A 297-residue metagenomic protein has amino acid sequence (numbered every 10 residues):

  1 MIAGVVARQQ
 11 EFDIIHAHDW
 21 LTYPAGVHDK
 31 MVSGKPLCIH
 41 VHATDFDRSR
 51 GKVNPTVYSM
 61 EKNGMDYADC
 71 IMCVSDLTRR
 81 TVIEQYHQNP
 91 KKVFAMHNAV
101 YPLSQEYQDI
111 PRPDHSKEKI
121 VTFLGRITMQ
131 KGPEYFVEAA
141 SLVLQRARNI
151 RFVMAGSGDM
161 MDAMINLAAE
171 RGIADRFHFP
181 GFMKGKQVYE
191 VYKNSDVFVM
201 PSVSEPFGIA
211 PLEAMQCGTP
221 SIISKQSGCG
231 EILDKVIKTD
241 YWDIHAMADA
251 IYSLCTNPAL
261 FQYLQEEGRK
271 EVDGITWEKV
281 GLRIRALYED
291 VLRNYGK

Functional and structural regions predicted by a protein language model:
P36-C38, F46-N63, P102, E106: Nucleotide-sugar donor phosphate/pyrophosphate-binding loop at the beta->alpha transition of glycosyltransferases
M72, D114-A140, Q265: Conserved donor-binding/catalytic core segment of Leloir-type glycosyltransferases
L77, A99: Carbohydrate-associated surface elements
A163-M183: Nucleotide-activated donor-binding/catalytic signature segment of Leloir-type glycosyltransferases, i.e., the conserved
F182-M183, E190-S195: Short alpha-helical donor nucleotide-sugar binding micro-motif in glycosyltransferases
V203: Aromatic "clamp/platform" in nucleotide-sugar-dependent glycosyltransferases that forms part of the donor/acceptor
P220-I223: Short hydrophobic beta-strand element within catalytic cores of glycosyltransferases and related nucleotide-activated
V236-H245, S253-P258: Conserved acidic donor-binding segment of nucleotide-sugar-dependent glycosyltransferases
